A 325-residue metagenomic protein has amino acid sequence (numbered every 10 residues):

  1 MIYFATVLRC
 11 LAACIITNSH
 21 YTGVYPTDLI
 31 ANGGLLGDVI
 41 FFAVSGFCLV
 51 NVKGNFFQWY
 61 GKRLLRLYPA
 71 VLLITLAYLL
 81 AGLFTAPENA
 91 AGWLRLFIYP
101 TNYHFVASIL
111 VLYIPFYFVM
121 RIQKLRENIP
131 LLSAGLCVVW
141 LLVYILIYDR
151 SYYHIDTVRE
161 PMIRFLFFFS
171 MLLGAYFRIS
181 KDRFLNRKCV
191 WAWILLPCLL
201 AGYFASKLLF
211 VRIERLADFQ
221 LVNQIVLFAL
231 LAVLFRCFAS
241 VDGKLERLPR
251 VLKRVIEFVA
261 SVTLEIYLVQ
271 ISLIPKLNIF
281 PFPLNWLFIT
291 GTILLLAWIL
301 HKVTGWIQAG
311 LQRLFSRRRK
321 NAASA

Functional and structural regions predicted by a protein language model:
M1-S151, F184-W193, L245, P249-E265 (+1 more regions): Membrane-cytosol interface segments of multi-pass membrane proteins, especially ER/Golgi lipid-handling enzymes
L11-N18, L79, F165-G174, F228-V241: Hydrophobic alpha-helical transmembrane segments
G34-L36, I98-Y113, R159-L172, Q220-A229: Membrane-interface micro-motifs in multi-pass membrane enzymes
F42-F56, L172-Y176, V233-A239: Canonical alpha-helical transmembrane segments
E88-R95, H154-R159, E214-Q220: Extracytoplasmic catalytic-loop and juxtamembrane helix elements of membrane-embedded, polyprenol/dolichol-linked
G135-K181: Loop-centered beta-sheet repeat module
P161-L166, I179-Y267, I271-I289: Alpha-helical transmembrane segments and terminal signal-anchor/GPI-anchor hydrophobic tails, characterized by long
